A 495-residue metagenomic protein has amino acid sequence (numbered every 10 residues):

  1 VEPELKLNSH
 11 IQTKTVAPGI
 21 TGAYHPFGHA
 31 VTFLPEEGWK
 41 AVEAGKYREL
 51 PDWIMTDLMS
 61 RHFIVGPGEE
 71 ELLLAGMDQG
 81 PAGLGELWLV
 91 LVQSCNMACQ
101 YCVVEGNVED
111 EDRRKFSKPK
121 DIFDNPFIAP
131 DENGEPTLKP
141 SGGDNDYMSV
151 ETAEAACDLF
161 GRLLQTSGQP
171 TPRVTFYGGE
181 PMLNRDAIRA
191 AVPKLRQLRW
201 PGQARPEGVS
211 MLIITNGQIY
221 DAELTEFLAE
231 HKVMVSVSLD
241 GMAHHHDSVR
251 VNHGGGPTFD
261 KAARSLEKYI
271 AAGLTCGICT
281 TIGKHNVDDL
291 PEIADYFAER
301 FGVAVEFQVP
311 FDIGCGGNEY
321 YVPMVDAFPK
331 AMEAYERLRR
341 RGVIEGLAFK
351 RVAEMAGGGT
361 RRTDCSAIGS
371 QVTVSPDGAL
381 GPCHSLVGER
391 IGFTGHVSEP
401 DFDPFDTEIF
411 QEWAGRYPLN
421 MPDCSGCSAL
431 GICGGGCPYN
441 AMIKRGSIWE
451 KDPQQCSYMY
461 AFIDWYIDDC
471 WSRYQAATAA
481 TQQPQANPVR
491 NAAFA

Functional and structural regions predicted by a protein language model:
V1, I128, N133-E135, S248-I368 (+3 more regions): Radical SAM enzyme [4Fe-4S]-AdoMet core and its adjacent flexible, acidic and glycine-rich loops/tails across
E4-F33, P51-W88, P126, D131-P136 (+2 more regions): N-terminal [4Fe-4S]-dependent radical SAM core
L5-L7, R390-A495: Flexible mid-to-C-terminal extensions adjoining Fe-S/redox cofactors in radical SAM and related proteins
E49-E70, S370-F405: A broadly conserved sequence feature marking short terminus-proximal activation segments in nucleic acid-centric
E86-E151: Canonical Radical SAM [4Fe-4S] cluster-binding loop centered on the CxxxCxxC motif and its immediate flanking residues
C95, C99-C102, C365, G378 (+5 more regions): Short cysteine clusters
F116-S117, G142-Y147, S248-G256, K444: Short glycine-enriched, charge-decorated loop/helix-capping segments at active-site entrances that position
V150-Y177, N184-D312: Radical SAM/AdoMet-radical enzyme domain recognition
